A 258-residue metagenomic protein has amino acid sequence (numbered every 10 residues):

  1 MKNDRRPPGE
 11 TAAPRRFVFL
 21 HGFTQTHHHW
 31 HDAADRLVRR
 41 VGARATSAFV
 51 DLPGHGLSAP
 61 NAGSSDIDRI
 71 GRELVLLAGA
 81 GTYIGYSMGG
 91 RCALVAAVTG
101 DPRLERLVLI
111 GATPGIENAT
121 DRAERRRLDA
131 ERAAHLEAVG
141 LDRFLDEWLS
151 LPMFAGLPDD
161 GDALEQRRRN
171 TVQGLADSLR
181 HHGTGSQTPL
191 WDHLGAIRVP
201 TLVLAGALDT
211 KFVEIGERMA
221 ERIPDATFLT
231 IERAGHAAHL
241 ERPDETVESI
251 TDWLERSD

Functional and structural regions predicted by a protein language model:
K2, R6, T11-A59: Conserved HGGG/HGGXW glycine-rich cap/lid loop of the alpha/beta-hydrolase fold
H31-A34, T46-I84, E248: Active-site loop/oxyanion-hole signature of alpha/beta-hydrolase fold enzymes
G85, G89, A93: Gly/Ala-rich beta-loop-alpha elbow adjacent to hydrolase catalytic centers
V98, E105-L136: Flexible "cap/lid" loop of the alpha/beta hydrolase fold
T120, A138-H193: Conserved alpha/beta-hydrolase catalytic His-Asp/Glu region
Q173-E221: Conserved serine/cysteine hydrolase catalytic core
A220-H236: Catalytic histidine neighborhood in serine/cysteine hydrolases with alpha/beta-hydrolase-type architecture
A234-P243, V247: Catalytic histidine-centered segment of alpha/beta-hydrolase-like enzymes
